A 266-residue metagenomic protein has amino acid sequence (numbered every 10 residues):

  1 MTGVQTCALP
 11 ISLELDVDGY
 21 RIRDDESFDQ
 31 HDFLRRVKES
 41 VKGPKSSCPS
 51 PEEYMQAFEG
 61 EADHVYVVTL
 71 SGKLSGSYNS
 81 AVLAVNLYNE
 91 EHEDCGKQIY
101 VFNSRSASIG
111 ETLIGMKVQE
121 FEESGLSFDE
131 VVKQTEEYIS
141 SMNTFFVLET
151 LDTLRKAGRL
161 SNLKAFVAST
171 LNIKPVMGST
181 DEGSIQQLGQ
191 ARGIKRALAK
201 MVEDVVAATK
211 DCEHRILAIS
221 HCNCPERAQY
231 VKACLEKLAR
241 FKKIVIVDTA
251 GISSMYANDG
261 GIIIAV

Functional and structural regions predicted by a protein language model:
M1-C7: Single conserved hydrophobic/aromatic residue that forms the stacking wall/gate of nucleotide- or nucleobase-binding
A8-D16, Y20, H64, L74-S77 (+5 more regions): Mixed-charge interfacial surface used for oligomerization/domain docking and macromolecular partner engagement
A8-E53: N-terminal glycine-rich anion-binding loop in soluble enzyme alpha/beta folds
R36, E90-D94: Short, conserved catalytic or adaptor-binding loops enriched in Gly and charged residues
S50-E59, A84-L87: Short, charged beta->alpha transition segments
S71: Short, glycine/charge-rich beta-strand/loop segments that flank catalytic centers and engage negatively charged groups
